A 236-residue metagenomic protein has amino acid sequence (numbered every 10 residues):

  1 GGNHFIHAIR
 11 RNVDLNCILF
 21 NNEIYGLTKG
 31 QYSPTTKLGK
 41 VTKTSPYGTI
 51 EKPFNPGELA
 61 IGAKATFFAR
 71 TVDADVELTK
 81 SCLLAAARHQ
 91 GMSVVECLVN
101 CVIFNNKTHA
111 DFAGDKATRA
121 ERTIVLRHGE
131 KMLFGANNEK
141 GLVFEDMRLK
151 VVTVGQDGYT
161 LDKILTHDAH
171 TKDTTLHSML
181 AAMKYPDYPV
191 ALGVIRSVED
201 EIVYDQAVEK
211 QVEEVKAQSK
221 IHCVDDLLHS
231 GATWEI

Functional and structural regions predicted by a protein language model:
G1-G26, E77-S81: Thiamine diphosphate
G1-H4, L27-S33, N105-A110, Q206-A207: Short acidic, glycine/serine/threonine-rich loops at helix termini
A8, S33-K37, A86, D111-G114: Short, hinge-like loop/turn segments at secondary-structure boundaries
R10-N16, F20, K64-A65, H89-M92 (+1 more regions): Short coil/turn connectors at secondary-structure junctions
N16-N21, E96-L98, I195-S197: Short beta-strand segments
P34-A86: Conserved thiamine diphosphate
F67-T123: ATP/pyrophosphate-binding catalytic subdomain of soluble kinases
I103-I236: Flexible, low-complexity linker and terminal segments
